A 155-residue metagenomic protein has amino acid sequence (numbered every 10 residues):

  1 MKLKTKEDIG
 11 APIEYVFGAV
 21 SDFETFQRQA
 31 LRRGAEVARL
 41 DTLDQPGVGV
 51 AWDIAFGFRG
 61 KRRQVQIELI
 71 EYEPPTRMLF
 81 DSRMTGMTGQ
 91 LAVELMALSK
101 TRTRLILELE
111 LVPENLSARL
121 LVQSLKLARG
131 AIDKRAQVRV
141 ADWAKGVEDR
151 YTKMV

Functional and structural regions predicted by a protein language model:
M1-D8, R102, Q137, A141 (+1 more regions): Hydrophobic-ligand-binding modules of eukaryotic lipid transfer/binding families
M1-Q45: Hydrophobic ligand-binding cavity/cleft-lining segments
K2-K4, R62-I67, M87-A92: Short, surface-exposed coil-to-beta transition loops
K4-G10, A55, E68, E94: Generic structural detector for well-ordered beta-strands
I13, Q45, I70-P75, E94-R104: A short, structured loop/turn motif at beta-sheet edges
E14, G18, K100, A141 (+2 more regions): Replace "anionic and nucleotidyl ligands
A38-T85, V138-V155: Glycine-rich portal/gate segments that line the openings of hydrophobic small-molecule binding cavities
D81-K134: Beta-strand/loop substructures that line and gate deep hydrophobic ligand-binding cavities in soluble
